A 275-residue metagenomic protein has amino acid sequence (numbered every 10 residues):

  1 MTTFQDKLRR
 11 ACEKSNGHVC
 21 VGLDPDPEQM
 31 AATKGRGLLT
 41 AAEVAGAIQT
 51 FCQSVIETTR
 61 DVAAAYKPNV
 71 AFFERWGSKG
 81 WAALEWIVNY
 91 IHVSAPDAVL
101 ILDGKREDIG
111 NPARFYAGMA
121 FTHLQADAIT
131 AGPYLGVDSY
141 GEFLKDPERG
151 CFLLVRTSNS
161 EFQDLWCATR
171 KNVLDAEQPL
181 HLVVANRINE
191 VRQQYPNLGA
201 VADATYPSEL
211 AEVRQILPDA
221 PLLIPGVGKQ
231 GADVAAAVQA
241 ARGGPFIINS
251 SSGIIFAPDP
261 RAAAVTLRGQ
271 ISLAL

Functional and structural regions predicted by a protein language model:
M1-D97, N172, A176, R261 (+2 more regions): Conserved N-terminal beta1-alpha1 strand-loop-helix module at the mouth
S15-V19, V62-A64, P96-A98, Q125-D127 (+4 more regions): Short, well-ordered coil/turn segments that N-cap beta-strands
V21, Y66, D103, I129 (+4 more regions): Conserved, mostly hydrophobic/aromatic
D26-P27, A32-G35, L39, G104 (+1 more regions): Conserved anion-binding
V44-T58, N111-A120, S139, V234: Short, acidic/polar
R75-V93, I109-A113, P133-E148, A204-Q215 (+1 more regions): Active-site-adjacent beta->alpha loops and helix N-cap segments on the catalytic face of soluble alpha/beta enzymes
A200, A204-N249: A C-terminal functional module that forms or caps the active site or interfaces directly with catalytic machinery
V234-P245, I254-L275: C-terminal helical cap(s) of enzyme catalytic domains, especially alpha/beta-barrels
